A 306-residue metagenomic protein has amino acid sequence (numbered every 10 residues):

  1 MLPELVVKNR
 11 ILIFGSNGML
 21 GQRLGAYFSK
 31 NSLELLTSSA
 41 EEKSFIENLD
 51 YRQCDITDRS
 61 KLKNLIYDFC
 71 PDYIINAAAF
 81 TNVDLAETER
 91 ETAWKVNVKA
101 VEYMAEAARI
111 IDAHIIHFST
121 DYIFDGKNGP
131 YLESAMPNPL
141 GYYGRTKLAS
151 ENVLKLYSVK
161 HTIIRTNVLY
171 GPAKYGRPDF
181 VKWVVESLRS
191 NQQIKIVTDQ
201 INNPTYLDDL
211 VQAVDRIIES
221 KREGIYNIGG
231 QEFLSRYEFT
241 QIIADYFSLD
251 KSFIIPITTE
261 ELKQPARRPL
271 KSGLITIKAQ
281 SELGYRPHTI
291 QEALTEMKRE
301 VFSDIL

Functional and structural regions predicted by a protein language model:
L2-P3, I290-L306: Amphipathic terminal alpha-helices
L5-K30: N-terminal Rossmann NAD(P)H-binding glycine-rich loop of SDR-like oxidoreductase domains
T37-F45, I56, A78-A79: N-terminal Rossmann-fold cofactor-binding loop
Q53-V96, R109: NAD(P)H-binding glycine-rich loop region in Rossmannoid oxidoreductase-like domains and their noncatalytic homologs
K95, K99-Y103, I123-I164, V168-Y170: Catalytic helix-loop patch of NAD(P)-dependent Rossmann-fold dehydrogenases
N152-N202, D209: NAD(P)-dependent short-chain dehydrogenase/reductase
I196-I201, Y226-L234, E282: Glycine-rich Rossmann NAD(P)(H)-binding loop
A213, S220-P265, L270-K271, I305-L306: Mid/C-terminal beta-alpha module of Rossmann-like enzyme folds, strongest in SDR-family dehydrogenases/epimerases
